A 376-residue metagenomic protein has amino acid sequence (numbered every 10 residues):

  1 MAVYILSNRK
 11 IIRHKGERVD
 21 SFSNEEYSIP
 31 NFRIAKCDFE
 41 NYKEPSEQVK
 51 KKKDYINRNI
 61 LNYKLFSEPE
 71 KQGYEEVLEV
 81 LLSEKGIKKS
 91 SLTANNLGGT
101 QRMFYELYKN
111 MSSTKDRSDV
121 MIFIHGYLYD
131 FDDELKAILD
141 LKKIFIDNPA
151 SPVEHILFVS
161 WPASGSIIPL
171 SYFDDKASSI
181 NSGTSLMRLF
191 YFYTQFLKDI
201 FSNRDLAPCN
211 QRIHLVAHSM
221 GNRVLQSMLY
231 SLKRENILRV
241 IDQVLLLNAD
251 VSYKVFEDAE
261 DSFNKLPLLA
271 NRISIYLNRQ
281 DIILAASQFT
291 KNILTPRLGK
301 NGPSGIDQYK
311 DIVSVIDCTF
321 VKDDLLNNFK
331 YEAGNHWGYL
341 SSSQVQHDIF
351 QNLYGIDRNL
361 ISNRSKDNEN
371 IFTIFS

Functional and structural regions predicted by a protein language model:
M1-K88, Y127, L135, P149-Q211 (+1 more regions): Lipolytic serine-hydrolase domain surface
K85-R117: Acidic, polar low-complexity linker/tail segments
S91-G99, A137-I146, G299-I306: Short, mixed-charge, low-aromatic patches
E106-P162: Short, surface-exposed "cap/lid" segments of acyl-processing enzymes
L141, L225-M228: Hydrophobic packing residues within well-ordered alpha-helices of enzyme cores
L186, A217, G221, L225: Gly/Ala-rich beta-loop-alpha elbow adjacent to hydrolase catalytic centers
H214, H218-S219, L245: Residue in the alpha/beta-hydrolase core beta-strand immediately N-terminal to the catalytic nucleophile
